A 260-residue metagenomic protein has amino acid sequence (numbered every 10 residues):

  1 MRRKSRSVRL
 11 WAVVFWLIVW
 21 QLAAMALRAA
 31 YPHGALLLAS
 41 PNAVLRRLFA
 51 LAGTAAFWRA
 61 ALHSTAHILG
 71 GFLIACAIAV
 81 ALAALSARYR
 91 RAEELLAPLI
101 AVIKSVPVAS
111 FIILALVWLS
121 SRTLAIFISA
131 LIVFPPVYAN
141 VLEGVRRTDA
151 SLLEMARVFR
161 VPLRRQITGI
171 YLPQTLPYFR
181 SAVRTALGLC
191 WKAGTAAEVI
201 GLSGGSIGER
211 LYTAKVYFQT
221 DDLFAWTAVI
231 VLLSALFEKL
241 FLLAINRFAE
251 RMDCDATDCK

Functional and structural regions predicted by a protein language model:
R3-Y31: N-terminal signal-anchor transmembrane alpha helix
L27-L73: Periplasmic/extracellular loop-to-transmembrane helix junction in inner-membrane transport proteins
G70-I100, I113: Transmembrane-helix boundary motif in ABC transporter permease subunits
R90, P177, S181, F224-K260: C-terminal transmembrane helix and the adjacent membrane-cytosol boundary/short C-terminal tail of inner/organellar
A101-P136, E143-G144: Generic hydrophobic transmembrane alpha-helix motif, especially the helices
V117, V145, K192-I230, D253-C259: Glycine-rich helix-loop "coupling/hinge" segments at transmembrane-helix boundaries in multipass transporters
F127, L131, R164-A197, A225 (+1 more regions): Transmembrane alpha-helices
N140-F179, L211: Short cytoplasmic-facing helical segments at TM-TM junctions of multi-pass membrane proteins
